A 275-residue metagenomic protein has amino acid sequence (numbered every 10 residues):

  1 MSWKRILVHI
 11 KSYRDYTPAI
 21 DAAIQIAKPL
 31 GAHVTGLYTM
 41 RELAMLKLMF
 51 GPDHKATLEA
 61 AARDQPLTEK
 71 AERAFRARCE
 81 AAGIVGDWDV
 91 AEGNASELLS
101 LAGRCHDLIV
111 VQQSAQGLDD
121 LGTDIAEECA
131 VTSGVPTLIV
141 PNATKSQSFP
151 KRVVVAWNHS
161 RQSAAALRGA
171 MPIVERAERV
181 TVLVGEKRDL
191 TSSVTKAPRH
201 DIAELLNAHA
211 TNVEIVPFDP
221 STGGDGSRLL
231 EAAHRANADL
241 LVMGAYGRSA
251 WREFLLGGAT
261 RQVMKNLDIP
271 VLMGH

Functional and structural regions predicted by a protein language model:
M1, R76-I109, A208-L241, G247-A250 (+1 more regions): Structural beta-alpha unit
M1-K55, T132-V135, K145, F149-F218 (+1 more regions): Small/aliphatic-rich secondary-structure junction motif
S12, G86-V90, A115-L118, N158-H159 (+1 more regions): Short, flexible loop segments at the rims of nucleotide/cofactor-binding pockets, characterized by
A19, A23, F75, L99 (+2 more regions): Aromatic/hydrophobic pocket-lining residues that form π-stacking "cages" and hydrophobic walls in ligand
I20-P29, S96-S146, A233-H275: Gly/Ser-rich helix-loop-strand patches that form or flank binding pockets for ribonucleotide-derived cofactors
A56-K70: A short acidic, glycine-rich active-site loop that binds or catalyzes chemistry on phosphate/adenosine moieties
T68, P141-A143, H159: Short coil/turn segments
G117-L118, R188-V194, P220-G223, S249: Short, small-residue-enriched loops and turns at beta-alpha junctions that line or gate enzyme active sites
